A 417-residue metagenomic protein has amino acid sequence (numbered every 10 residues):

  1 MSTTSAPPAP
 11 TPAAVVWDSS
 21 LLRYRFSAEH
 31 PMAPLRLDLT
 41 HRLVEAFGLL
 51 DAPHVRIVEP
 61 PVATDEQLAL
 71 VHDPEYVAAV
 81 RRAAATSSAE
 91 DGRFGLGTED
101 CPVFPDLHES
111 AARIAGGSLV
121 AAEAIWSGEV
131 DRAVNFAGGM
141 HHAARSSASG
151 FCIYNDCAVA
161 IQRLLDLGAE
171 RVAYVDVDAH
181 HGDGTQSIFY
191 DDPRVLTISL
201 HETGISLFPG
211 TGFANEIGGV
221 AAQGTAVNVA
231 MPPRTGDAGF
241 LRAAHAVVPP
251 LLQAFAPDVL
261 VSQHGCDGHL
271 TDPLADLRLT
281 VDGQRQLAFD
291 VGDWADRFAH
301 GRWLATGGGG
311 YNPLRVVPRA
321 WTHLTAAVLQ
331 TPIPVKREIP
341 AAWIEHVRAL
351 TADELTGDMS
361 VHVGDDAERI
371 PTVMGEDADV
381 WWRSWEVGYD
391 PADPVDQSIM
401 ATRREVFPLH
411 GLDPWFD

Functional and structural regions predicted by a protein language model:
S2-L70: N-terminal low-complexity, Ser/Thr- and acidic-residue-enriched intrinsically disordered segments
S2-V16, L22, A79-R82, S87-D417: A general "terminal functional-core" signal
D65-Y76, R81: N-terminal accessory alpha/beta regions
